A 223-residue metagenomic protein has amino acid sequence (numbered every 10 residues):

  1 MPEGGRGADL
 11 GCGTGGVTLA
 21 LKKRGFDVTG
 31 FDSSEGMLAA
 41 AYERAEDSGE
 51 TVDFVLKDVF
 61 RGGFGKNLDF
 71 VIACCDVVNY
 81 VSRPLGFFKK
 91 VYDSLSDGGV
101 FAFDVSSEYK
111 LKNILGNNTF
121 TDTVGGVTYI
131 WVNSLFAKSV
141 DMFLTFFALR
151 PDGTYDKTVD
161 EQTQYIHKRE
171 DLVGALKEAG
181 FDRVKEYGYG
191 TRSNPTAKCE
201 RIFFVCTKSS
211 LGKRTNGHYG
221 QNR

Functional and structural regions predicted by a protein language model:
G4-G11: Conserved class I S-adenosyl-L-methionine
G16-R61: Class I SAM-dependent methyltransferase SAM/SAH-binding core
G63-F70: A short acidic, Gly/Pro-enriched loop at the edge of an enzyme's catalytic core that lines a small-molecule cofactor
C74-C75: Residues lining the SAM
N79-Y80: A short His-aromatic
L85-D97: A short glycine-rich, Lys/Arg-flanked "PGG" loop and its adjoining helix->strand segment in the class I
A102-V173: SAM-dependent methyltransferase
R169-R223: C-terminal lobe and adjacent flexible extensions of AdoMet/dcAdoMet transferase-like proteins
